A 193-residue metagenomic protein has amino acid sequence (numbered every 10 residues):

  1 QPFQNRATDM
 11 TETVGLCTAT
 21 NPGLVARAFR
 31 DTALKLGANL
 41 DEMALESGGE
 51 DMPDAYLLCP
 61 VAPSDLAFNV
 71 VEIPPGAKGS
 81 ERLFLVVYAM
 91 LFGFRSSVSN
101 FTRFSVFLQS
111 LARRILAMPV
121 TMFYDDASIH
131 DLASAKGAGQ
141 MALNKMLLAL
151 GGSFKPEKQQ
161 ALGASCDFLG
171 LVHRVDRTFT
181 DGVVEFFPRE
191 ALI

Functional and structural regions predicted by a protein language model:
Q1, G49-P53, Y88-G93, I115-S134 (+1 more regions): Catalytic palm active-site di-aspartate
Q1-T102, A191-I193: Catalytic-core region of right-hand nucleic acid polymerases
T13-L24, L132, S153, C166-V172: Eukaryote-specific, cytoplasm-facing alpha-helical/coiled-coil scaffolding segments in long proteins
A38-L40, L91-V98, R114, A133-A135 (+1 more regions): Conserved, non-catalytic sequence blocks in retroelement Pol enzymes and Pol-derived host proteins
L58-C59, T121, G139-Q140, P156-E157: Intrinsically disordered, low-complexity regions enriched in proline, serine, glycine and charged residues
G76-S80, L111-A117, A149-S153: Secondary-structure transition/capping motifs at alpha-helix termini and the adjoining loop/turn into the next element
E81-Y88, G137, N144-I193: A conserved non-catalytic segment of reverse transcriptases and RNA-directed RNA polymerases corresponding to the late
V98-M146: Active-site palm subdomain of RNA-directed nucleic acid polymerases
